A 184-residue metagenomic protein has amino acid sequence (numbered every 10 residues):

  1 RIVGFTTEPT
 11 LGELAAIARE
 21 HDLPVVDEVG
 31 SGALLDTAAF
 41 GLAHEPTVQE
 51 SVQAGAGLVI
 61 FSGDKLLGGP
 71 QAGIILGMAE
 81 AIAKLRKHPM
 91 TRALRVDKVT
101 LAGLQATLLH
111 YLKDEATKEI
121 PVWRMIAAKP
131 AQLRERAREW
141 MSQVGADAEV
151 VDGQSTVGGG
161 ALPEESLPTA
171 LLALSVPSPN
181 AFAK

Functional and structural regions predicted by a protein language model:
R1-H110: Conserved PLP-enzyme active-site core in the AAT-like
T10, D36-T37, L42, P121 (+3 more regions): Serine/threonine-rich low-complexity intrinsically disordered regions
T10, T47, K129, G158-G160: Helix N-terminus capping/helix-initiation residues
F61-D64, D114-T117, T156-S166: Short, flexible, solvent-exposed loop/turn segments with mixed acidic/basic and small polar residues
E80, H88, V96-V144, P163: Structural motif of enzymes handling amino- and sulfur-group chemistry
R134-K184: Conserved C-terminal alpha-helix-loop-beta "cap" of PLP-dependent enzymes that closes/shapes the active-site mouth
